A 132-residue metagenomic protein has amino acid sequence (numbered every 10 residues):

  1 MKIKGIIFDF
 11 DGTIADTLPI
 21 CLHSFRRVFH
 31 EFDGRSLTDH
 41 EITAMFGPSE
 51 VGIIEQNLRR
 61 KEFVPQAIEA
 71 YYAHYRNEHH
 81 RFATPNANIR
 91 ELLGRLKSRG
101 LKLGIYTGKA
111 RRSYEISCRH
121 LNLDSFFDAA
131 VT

Functional and structural regions predicted by a protein language model:
I3-F10, I14-R90, R95, R99 (+1 more regions): N-terminal helical cap/lid subdomain that shapes the substrate entry/recognition surface in HAD-like hydrolases
T13, T107-K109: Conserved phosphate-coupling serine/threonine residues in phosphotransfer and NTP-handling enzymes
R81-T84, A110-T132: Substrate-recognition "cap/lid" segment bordering the active-site pocket of phosphatases
G100-G104: Short active-site oxyanion
